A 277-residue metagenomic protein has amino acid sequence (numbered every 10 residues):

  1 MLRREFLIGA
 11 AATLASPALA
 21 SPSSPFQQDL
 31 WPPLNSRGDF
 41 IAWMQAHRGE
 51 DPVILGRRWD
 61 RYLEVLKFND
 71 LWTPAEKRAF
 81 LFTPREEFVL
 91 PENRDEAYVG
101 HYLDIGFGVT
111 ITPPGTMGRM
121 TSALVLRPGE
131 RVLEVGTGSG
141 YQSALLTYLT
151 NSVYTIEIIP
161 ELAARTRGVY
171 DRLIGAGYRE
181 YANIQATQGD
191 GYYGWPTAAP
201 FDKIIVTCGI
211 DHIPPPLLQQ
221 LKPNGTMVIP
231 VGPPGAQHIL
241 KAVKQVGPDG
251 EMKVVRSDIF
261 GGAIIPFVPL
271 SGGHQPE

Functional and structural regions predicted by a protein language model:
M1-T13: N-terminal secretory signal peptides and thylakoid transit peptides that target proteins across membranes
I8, F82, T197: Phosphate-coordinating loops and pocket residues in cytosolic domains that bind phosphorylated ligands
A11, L81-R85, D171, K222: Short amphipathic alpha-helical surface patches that mediate protein-protein
A18-P22: Boundary at the C-terminal end of the N-terminal hydrophobic targeting segment
S24-P128, A263: Class I SAM-dependent transferase core
V125-V246: Conserved nucleotide-cofactor-binding alpha/beta core module
G232-E277: Active-site capping/gating segments
